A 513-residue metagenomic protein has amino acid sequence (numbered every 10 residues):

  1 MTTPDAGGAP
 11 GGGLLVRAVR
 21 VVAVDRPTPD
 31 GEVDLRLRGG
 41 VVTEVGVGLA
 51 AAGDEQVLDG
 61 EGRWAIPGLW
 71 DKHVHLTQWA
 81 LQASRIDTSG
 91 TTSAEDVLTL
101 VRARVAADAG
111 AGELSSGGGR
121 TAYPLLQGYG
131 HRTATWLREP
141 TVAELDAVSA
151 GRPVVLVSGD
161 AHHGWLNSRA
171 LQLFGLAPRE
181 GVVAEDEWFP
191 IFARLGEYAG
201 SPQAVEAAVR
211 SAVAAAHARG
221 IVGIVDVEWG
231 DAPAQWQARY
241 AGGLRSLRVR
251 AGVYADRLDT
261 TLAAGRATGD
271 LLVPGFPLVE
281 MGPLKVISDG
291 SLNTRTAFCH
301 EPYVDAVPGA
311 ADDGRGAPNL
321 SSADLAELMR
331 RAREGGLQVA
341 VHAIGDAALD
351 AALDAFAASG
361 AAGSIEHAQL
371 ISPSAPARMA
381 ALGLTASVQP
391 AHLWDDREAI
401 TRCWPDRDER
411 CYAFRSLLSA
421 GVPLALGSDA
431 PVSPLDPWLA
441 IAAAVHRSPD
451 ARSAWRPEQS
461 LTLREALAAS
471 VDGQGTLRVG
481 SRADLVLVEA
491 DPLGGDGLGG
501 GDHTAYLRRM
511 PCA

Functional and structural regions predicted by a protein language model:
G11-R38, V42-R266, N293-A348, A362 (+3 more regions): Divalent metal-binding segments
A23, D436, S448-A513: C-terminal cap of metal-dependent C-N hydrolases
H75, L278-T296, L382-L393: Non-cysteine beta-strand/loop elements that form the S-adenosyl-L-methionine
N167, G220, M281, G290 (+6 more regions): Conserved, mostly hydrophobic/aromatic
S168, P233, Q237, L349-A357 (+3 more regions): Histidine/acidic-residue-rich catalytic or RNA/ligand-binding cores of hydrolases and nuclease-related proteins
L247-G282, G363-Q369, P373, A399-P423: Phosphate/diphosphate-binding loops
L292, L337-D346, V388-P390, L417-A440 (+1 more regions): Short acidic/histidine-rich active-site segments
F356-A362, R378-S387, A420-P423, V445: Glycine-enriched alpha-helix->loop->beta-strand junction motifs that scaffold or abut catalytic
